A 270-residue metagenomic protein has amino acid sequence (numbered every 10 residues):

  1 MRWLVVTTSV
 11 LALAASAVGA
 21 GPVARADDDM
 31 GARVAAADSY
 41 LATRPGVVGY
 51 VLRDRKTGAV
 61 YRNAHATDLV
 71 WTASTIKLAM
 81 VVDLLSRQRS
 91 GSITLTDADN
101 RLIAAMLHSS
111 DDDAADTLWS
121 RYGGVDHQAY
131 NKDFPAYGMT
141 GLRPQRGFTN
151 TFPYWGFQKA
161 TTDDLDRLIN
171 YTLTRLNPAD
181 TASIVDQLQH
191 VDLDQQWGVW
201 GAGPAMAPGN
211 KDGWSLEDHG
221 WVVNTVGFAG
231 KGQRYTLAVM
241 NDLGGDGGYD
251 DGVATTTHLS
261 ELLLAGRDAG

Functional and structural regions predicted by a protein language model:
W3-V6, V23-D38, R44, D68 (+2 more regions): Structured C-terminal helix/loop/strand segments within mature extracytoplasmic catalytic/sensor domains
T7-S16: Bacterial N-terminal signal peptides
G46-L69: Short, conserved catalytic-motif segment at the N-terminal edge
V47, W119-L176: Mid-domain, small-residue-enriched loop/turn segments at the edges of structured enzyme/sensor domains
R53-R55, M106-D111, L118-Y122, G138-M139 (+5 more regions): Active-site-proximal beta-strand/loop segments in catalytic clefts of secreted hydrolases
G58, L69-I93, M106, L237: Active-site SXXK
Q88-T140: Conserved catalytic neighborhood of penicillin-recognizing serine enzymes
W155-L216: A conserved catalytic-loop motif detector
